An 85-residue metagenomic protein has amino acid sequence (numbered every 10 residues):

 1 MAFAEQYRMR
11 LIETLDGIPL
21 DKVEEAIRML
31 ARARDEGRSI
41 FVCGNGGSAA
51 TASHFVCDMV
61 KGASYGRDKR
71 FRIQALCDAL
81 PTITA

Functional and structural regions predicted by a protein language model:
M1-I18: Generic N-terminal amphipathic, Lys/Arg-enriched alpha-helix
A4, V23-A26, A52: Hydrophobic packing residues in well-ordered alpha-helices of helical domains and bundles
I18-E36: A short, well-structured juxtamembrane/interface segment
A33-A85: Glycine-rich, small/polar surface segments that engage phosphate groups of diverse ligands
